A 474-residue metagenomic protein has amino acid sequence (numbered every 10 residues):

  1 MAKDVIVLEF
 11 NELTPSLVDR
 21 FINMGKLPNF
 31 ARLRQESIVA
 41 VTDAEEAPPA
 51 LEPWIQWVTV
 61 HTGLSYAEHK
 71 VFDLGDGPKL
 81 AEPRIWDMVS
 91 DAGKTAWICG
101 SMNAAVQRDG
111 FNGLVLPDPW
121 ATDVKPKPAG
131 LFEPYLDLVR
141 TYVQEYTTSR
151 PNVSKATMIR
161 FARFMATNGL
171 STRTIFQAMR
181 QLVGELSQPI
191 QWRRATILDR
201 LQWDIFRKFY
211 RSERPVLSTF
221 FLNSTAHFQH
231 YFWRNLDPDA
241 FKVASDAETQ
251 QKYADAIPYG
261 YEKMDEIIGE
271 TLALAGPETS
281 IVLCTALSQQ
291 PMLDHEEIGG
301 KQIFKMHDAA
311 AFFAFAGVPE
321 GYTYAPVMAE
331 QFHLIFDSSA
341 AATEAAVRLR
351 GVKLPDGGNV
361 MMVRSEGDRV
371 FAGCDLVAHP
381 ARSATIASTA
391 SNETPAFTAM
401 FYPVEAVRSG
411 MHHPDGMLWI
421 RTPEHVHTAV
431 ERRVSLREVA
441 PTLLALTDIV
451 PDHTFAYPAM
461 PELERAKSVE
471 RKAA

Functional and structural regions predicted by a protein language model:
A2, F72-L74, E82, D87 (+5 more regions): Membrane-interface soluble catalytic domains
D4-V5, A195-R214, S218, N235-I281: A long, amphipathic alpha-helix that forms part of the scaffold/cap immediately adjacent to metal-dependent active
V7, N29, Y259-I298, L418 (+1 more regions): Metal-dependent active-site segment of extracytoplasmic phospho-/sulfohydrolases and closely related
E9, V41, T95-S101, V115 (+4 more regions): A structural signal for short, well-ordered beta-strand segments and their strand-loop junctions that often border
P15-L17, A50-W54, E68-K70, W97 (+10 more regions): Short catalytic/ligand-binding loop motif for oxyanion handling, primarily in non-cytosolic enzymes, centered on
V18-I55, L64, E68, T95-W97: Short, structured active-site-proximal loop/turn typified by the sulfatase FGly-forming signature C/S-X-P-X-R
V39-H61, C99-R108, F221-S224, T285-S288 (+1 more regions): Short, solvent-exposed turn/loop segments enriched in Gly/Ser/Thr/Pro and often Arg
T62-A240, A244, Q331, E344: His/Asp/Glu-rich, glycine-adjacent segments that coordinate divalent cations and/or stabilize oxyanion chemistry on
